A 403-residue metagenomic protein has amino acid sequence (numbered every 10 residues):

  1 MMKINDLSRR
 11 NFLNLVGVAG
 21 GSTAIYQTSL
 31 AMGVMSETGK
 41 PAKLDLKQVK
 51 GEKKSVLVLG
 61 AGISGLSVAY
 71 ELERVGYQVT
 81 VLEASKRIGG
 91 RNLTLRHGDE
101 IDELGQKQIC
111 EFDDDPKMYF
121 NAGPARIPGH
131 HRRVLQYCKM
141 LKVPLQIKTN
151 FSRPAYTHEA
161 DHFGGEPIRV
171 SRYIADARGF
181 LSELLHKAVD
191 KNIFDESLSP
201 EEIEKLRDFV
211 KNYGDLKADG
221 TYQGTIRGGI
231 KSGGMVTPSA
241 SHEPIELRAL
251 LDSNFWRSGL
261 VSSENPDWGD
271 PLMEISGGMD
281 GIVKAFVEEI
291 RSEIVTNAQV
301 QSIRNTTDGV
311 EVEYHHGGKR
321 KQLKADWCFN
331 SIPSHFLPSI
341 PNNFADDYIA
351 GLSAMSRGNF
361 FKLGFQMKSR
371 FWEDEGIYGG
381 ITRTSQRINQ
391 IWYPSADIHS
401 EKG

Functional and structural regions predicted by a protein language model:
M2-G403: FAD-dinucleotide binding site
